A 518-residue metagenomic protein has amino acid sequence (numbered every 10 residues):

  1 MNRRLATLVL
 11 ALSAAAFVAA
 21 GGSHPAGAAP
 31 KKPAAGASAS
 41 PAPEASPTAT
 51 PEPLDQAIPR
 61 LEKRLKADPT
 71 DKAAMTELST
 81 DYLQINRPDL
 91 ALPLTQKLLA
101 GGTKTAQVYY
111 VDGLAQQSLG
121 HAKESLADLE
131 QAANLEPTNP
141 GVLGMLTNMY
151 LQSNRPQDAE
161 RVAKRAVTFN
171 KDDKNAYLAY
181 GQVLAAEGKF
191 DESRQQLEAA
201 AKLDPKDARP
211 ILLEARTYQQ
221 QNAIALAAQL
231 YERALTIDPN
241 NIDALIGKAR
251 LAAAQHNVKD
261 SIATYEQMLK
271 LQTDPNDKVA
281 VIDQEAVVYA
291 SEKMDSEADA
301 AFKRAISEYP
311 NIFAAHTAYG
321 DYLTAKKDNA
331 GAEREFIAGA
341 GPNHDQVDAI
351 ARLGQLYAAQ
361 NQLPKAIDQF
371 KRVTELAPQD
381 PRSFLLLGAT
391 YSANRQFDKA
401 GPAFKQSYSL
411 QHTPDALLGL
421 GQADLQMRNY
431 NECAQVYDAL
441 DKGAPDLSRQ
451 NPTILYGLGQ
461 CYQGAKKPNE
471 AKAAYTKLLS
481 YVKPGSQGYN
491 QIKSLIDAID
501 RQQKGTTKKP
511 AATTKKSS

Functional and structural regions predicted by a protein language model:
M1-A26: Sec-dependent N-terminal signal peptides
A29-S518: Alpha-solenoid helical repeat scaffolds
